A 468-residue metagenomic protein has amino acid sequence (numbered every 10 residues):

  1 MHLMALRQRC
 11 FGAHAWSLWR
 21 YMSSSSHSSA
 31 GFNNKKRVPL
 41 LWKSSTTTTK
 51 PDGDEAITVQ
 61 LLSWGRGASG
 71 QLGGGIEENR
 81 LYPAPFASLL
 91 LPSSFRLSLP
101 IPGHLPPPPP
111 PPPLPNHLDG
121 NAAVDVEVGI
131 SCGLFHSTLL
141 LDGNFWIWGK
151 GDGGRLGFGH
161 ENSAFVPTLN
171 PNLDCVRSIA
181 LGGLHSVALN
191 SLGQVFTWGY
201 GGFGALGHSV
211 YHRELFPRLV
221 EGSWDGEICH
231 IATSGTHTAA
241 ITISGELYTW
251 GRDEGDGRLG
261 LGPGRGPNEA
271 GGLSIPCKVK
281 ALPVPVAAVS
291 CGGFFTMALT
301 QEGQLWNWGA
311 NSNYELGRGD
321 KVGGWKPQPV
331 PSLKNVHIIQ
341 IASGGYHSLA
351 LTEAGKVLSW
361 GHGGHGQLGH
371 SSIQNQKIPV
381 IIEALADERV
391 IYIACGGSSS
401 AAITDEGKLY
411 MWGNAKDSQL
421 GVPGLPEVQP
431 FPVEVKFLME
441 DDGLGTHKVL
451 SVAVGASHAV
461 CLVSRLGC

Functional and structural regions predicted by a protein language model:
M1-T46, P51-E55: N-terminal mitochondrial targeting presequence
K35, K50-I57, L61-Y82, S94-L97 (+9 more regions): Short glycine/serine- and acidic-residue-enriched loop/turn motifs that recur at repeat junctions
L40-S44, T48-N172, S178-A180, H185-A188 (+6 more regions): WD40 beta-propeller repeat fold
S63, H136-L139, I147, H185-A188 (+10 more regions): Conserved core positions of repeat-based scaffolds
I76, A123, S131, H160-S163 (+16 more regions): Conserved loop/turn at the beginning of each blade in beta-propeller domains
S131, L139, T168, A180 (+14 more regions): Conserved beta-strand position repeated across blades of beta-propeller domains
N144, S191-Q194, F203, L215 (+13 more regions): Tandem repeat domain/solenoid detector
K408-L409, N414, P423-L425, P430-C468: Blade-level signature of beta-propeller repeat domains, shared across WD40, Kelch, NHL, RCC1 and BNR/Asp-box propellers
